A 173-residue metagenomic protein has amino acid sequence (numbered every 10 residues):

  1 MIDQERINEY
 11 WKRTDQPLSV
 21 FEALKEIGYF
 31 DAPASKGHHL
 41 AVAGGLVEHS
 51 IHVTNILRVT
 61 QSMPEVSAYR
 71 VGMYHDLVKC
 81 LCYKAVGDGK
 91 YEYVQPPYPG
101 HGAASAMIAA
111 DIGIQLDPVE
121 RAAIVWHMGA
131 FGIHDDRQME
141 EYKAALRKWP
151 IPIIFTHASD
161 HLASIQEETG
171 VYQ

Functional and structural regions predicted by a protein language model:
M1-Q173: Metal-dependent phosphohydrolase cores
